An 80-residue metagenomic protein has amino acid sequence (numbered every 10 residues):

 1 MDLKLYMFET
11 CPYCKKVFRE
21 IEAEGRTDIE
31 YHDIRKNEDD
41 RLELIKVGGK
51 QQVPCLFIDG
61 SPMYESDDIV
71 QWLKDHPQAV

Functional and structural regions predicted by a protein language model:
M1-I29: Local sequence-structure signature of Cys/Sec-based thiol-disulfide redox active-site neighborhoods
G25, K46, Q78: Chalcogenol-based redox active-site neighborhoods
D28-N37: A short beta-strand-loop structural module common to alpha/beta enzyme folds
D39-E43: Short acidic active-site motifs
I45-Q52: Thiol/disulfide oxidoreductase modules built on the thioredoxin-like
Q52-P62: A short, hydrophobic beta-strand/beta-hairpin element that forms part of a small beta-sheet core
S66-V70, A79-V80: Polytopic alpha-helical membrane proteins, predominantly small-molecule transporters/carriers
L73: Hydrophobic "lid"/C-terminal helical patch of Rossmann-like NAD(P)-dependent dehydrogenase/epimerase domains
